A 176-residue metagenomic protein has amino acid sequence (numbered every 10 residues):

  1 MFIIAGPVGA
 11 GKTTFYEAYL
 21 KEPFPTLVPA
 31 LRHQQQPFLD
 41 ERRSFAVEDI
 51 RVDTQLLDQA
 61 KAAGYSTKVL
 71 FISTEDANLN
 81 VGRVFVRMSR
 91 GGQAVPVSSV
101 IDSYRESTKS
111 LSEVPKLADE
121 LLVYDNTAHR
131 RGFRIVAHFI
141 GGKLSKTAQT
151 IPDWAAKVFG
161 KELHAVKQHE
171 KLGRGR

Functional and structural regions predicted by a protein language model:
P7-V8: The conserved Walker
K12, D76-R83, R130-R134: Switch/connector loops and helix/strand junctions flanking conserved nucleotide-binding motifs in nucleotide-processing
T13-S44: Conserved substrate/cofactor phosphate-moiety recognition/catalytic segment in nucleotide-dependent phosphotransferases
L39-D40, D58-A63, P115: Anion (oxyanion) recognition and catalysis
S44-D49, K68-F71, V95-S98: Short catalytic-loop micro-motif centered on adjacent basic/acidic residues
I50-R90: ATP-dependent NMP and nucleoside kinases share a basic, alpha-helical "lid"
V86-G175: Conserved GTP-binding G-domain of TRAFAC-class P-loop NTPases and closely related GTPase folds
